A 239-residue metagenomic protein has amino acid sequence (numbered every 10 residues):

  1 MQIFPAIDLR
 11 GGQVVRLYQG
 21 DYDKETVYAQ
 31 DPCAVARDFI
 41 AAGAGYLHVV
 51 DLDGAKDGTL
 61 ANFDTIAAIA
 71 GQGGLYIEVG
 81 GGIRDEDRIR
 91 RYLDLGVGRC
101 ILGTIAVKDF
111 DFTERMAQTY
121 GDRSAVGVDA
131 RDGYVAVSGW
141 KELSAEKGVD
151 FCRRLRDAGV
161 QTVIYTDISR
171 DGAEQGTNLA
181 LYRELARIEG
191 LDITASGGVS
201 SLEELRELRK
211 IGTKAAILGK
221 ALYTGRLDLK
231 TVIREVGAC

Functional and structural regions predicted by a protein language model:
I3, G54-A70, R84-R90, T104-A125 (+3 more regions): Active-site-adjacent beta->alpha loops and helix N-cap segments on the catalytic face of soluble alpha/beta enzymes
I7, D51, T104-I105, V128-A130 (+3 more regions): Short secondary-structure boundary segments
D8, F39, L47, Y92 (+4 more regions): Conserved, mostly hydrophobic/aromatic
V14-L60: N-terminal beta-alpha supersecondary unit
V15, Q19-D23, R90-L93, V97-D171: Conserved anion-binding
Y28-I40, R84-R90, S144-R154, L205: Short, acidic/polar
H48-D51, E78, I101-L102, A125 (+2 more regions): Conserved beta-strand positions in the central sheet of alpha/beta enzyme cores
G73, I77-R99, A180-A215: Catalytic cores of alpha/beta
